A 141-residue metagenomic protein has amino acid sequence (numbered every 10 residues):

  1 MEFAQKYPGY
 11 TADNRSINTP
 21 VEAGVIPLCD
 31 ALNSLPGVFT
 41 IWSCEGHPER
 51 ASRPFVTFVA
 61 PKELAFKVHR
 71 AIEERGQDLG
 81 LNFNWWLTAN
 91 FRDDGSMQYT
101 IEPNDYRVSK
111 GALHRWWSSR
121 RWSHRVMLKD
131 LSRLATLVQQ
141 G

Functional and structural regions predicted by a protein language model:
M1-R53: N-terminal low-complexity, intrinsically disordered segments
E22-A31, L35-V38, H69-R70, G76 (+1 more regions): Long, contiguous binding/interaction regions
P36, A60-K62, D105: Short, flexible loop/turn elements at secondary-structure junctions
P36-S43, D78-A89: Short secondary-structure junctions
R53-T57, L64: Extended, charge-biased low-complexity segments that typically form long amphipathic alpha-helices/coiled-coils
K62-I72: Short, conserved charged micro-motifs
L81-G141: Active-site or metal-binding loop neighborhoods of secreted/extracellular toxin and effector enzymes
